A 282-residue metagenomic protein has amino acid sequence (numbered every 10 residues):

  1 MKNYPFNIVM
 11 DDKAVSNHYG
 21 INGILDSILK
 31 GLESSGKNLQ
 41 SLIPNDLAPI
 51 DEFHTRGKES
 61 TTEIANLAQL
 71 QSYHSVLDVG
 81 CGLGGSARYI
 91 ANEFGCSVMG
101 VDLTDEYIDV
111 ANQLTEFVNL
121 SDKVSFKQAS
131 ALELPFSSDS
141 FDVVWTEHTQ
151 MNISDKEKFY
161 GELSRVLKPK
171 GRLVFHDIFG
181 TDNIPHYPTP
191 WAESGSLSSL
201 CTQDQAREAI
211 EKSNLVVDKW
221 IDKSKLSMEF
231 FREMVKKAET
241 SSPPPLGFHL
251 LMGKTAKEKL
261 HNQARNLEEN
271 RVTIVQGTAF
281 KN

Functional and structural regions predicted by a protein language model:
M1-E33: N-terminal auxiliary segments of SAM/dcSAM-dependent transferases
N38, H54-H74: Conserved alpha-helix/loop element of class I SAM-dependent methyltransferases that forms part of the SAM/SAH-binding
S75-E133: Class I SAM-dependent methyltransferase SAM/SAH-binding core
L132-V143: A short acidic, Gly/Pro-enriched loop at the edge of an enzyme's catalytic core that lines a small-molecule cofactor
E157-R172: A short glycine-rich, Lys/Arg-flanked "PGG" loop and its adjoining helix->strand segment in the class I
F175-S198: Short, glycine-/aromatic-enriched active-site segment of Class I SAM-dependent methyltransferases
S199-N214: Short alpha-helix
K219-N282: Conserved Class I S-adenosyl-L-methionine
